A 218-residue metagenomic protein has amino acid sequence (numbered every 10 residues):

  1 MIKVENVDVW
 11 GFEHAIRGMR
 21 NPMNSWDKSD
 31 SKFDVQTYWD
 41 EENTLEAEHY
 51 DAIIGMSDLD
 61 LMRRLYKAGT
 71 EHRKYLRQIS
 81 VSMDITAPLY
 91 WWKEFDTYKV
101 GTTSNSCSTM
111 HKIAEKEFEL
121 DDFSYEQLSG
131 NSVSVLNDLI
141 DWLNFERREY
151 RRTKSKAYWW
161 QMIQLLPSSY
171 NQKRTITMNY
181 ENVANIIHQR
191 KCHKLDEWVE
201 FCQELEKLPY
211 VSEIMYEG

Functional and structural regions predicted by a protein language model:
M1-G218: Family-specific signature for flavin-dependent thymidylate synthase
